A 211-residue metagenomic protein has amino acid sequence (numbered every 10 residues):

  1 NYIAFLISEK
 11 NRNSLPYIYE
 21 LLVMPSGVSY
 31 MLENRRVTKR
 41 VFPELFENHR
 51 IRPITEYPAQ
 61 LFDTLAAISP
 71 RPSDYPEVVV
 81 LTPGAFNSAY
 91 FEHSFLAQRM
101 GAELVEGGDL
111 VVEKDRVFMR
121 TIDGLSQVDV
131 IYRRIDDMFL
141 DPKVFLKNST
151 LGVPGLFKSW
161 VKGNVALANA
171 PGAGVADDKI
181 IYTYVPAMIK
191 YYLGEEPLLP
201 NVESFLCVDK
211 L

Functional and structural regions predicted by a protein language model:
N1-P16, E20-L211: Domain-scale recognition of functional cores that engage charged ligands
